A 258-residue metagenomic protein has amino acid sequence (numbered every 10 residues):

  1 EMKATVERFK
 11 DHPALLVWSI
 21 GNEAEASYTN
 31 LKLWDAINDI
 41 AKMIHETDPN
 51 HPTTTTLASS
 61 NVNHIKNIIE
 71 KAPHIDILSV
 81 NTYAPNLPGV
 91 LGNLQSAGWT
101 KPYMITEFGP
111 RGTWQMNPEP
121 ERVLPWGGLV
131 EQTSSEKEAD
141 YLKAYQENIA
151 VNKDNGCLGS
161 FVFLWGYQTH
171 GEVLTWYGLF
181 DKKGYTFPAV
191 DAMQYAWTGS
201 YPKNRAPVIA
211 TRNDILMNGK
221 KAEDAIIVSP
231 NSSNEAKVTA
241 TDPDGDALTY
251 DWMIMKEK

Functional and structural regions predicted by a protein language model:
E1-I75, N81, P88, W99: Active-site mouth of glycoside hydrolases
W34, A84, E138-Y141: A conditional alpha-helix N-cap/helix-loop micro-motif detector
V62-N63, L87, T113, H170: Conserved protein kinase catalytic core
T82-P85, F108-P110: Short, acidic/turn-prone active-site loops that include or flank metal/cofactor- and phosphate-binding residues
Q95-E257: Substrate-binding clefts and catalytic carboxylate motifs of secreted carbohydrate-active enzymes
